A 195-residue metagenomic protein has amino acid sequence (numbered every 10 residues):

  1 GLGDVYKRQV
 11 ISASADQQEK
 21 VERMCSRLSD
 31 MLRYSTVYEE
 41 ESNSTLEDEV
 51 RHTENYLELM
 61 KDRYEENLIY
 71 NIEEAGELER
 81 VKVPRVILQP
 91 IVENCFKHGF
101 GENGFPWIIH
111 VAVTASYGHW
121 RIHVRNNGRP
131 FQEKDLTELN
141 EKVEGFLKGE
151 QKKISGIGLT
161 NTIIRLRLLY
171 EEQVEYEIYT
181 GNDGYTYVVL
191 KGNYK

Functional and structural regions predicted by a protein language model:
G1-K191: Two-component histidine phosphotransfer core
Y194-K195: Short, charged/polar, Gly/Pro-enriched secondary-structure boundary elements
